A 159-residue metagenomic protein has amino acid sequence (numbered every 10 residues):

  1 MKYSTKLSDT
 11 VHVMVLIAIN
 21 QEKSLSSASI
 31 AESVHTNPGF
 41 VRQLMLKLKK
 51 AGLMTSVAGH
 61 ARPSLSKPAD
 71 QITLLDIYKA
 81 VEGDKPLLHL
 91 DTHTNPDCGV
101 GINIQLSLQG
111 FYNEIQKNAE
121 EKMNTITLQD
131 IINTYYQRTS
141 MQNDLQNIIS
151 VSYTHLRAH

Functional and structural regions predicted by a protein language model:
A18-E22, K67-P68: Short helix-capping/hinge SLiMs at alpha-helix to coil transitions
K23-A28: Short acidic, hydrophobic short linear motifs in intrinsically disordered regions
S29-V34: A short alpha-helical element within helix-turn-helix/winged-helix DNA-binding domains across DNA-binding proteins
K47-K49: Basic amphipathic alpha-helical segments that dock to polyanions
L53-G59, S64-S66: Beta-hairpin "wing" of winged helix-turn-helix
A69-T94: Conserved segment of winged-helix/HTH DNA-binding domains
T92, P96-Y153: C-terminal regulatory/oligomerization modules of transcriptional regulators
T154-H159: Conserved small/polar residues in nucleotide/adenosyl-binding loops
